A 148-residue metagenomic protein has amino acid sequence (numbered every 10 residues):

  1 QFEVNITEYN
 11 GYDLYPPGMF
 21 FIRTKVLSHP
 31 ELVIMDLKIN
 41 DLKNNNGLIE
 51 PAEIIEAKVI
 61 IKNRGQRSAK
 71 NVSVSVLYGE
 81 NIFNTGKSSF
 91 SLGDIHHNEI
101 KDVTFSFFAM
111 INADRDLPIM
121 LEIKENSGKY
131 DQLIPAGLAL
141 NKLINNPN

Functional and structural regions predicted by a protein language model:
Q1, F83-N112: Intrinsically disordered, low-complexity Pro/Gly/Ser/Thr-rich segments with frequent PxxP/GP/PP motifs and embedded
Q1-E3, P51-K58, K101-D102, D116-P118: Short, solvent-exposed loop/turn segments enriched in Ser/Thr/Gly
Q1-P30, F108-P147: Terminal connector regions
F21-E50, N81-N84, L140-N148: Low-complexity, acidic Ser/Thr/Pro/Gly-rich terminal tails and inter-domain linkers that flank the onset of structured
N40-N45, E56-I60, G86-S91, V103-S106: Short structured motifs
I61-G65: Asparagine-centered strand-capping/turn motif at beta-strand->loop junctions
Q66-N71: Short acidic/proline- and small/hydrophobic-mixed sequence motifs that coincide with surface turns and coil-to-beta
V72-V76: Hydrophobic beta-strand segments
